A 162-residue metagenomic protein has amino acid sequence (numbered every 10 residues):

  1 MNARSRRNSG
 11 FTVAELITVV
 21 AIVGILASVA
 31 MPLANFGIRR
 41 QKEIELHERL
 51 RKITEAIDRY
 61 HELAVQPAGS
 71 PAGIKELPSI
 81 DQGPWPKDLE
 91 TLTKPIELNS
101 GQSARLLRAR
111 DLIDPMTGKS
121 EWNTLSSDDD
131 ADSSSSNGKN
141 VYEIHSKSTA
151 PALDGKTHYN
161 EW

Functional and structural regions predicted by a protein language model:
M1-F11: N-terminal leader/signal peptides at the extreme start of proteins
S9, E15-T18: Internal alpha-helical transmembrane segments of multi-pass membrane proteins, especially GPCRs
I17-P32: Alpha-helical hydrophobic helix detector
A34-L46: Juxtamembrane interface helices immediately C-terminal to a transmembrane segment
G37, R49-P67: N-terminal alpha-helical signal peptides/signal-anchor transmembrane segments
R59-W162: Low-complexity, acidic interaction segments enriched in glycine
